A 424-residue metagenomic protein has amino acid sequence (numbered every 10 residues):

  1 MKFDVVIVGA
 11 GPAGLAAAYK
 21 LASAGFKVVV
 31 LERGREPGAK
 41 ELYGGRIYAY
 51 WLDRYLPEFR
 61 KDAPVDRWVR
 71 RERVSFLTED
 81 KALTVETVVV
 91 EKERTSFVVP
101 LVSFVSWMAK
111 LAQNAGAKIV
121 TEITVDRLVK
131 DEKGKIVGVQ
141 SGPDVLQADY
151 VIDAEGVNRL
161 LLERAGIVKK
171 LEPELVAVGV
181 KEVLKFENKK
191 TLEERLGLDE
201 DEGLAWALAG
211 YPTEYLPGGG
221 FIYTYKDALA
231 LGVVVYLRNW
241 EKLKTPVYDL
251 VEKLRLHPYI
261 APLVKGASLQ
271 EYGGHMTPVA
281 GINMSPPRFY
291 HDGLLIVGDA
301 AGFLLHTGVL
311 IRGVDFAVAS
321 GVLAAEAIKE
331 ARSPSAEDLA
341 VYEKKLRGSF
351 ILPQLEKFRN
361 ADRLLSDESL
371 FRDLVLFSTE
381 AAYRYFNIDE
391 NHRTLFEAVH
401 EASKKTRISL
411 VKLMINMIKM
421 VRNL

Functional and structural regions predicted by a protein language model:
F3-V30: N-terminal Rossmann-like FAD-binding beta1-loop-alpha1 element of flavoenzymes
A13, E36, N158: Conserved Rossmann-like nucleotide-cofactor binding loop
G34-E79: N-terminal FAD cofactor-binding segment of flavoenzymes
V90-K110, E241-T245: Short beta-strand to alpha-helix junction loop
L111-I260: Predominantly flavin-linked oxidoreductase catalytic cores and closely associated redox partners
P212-P217, K226, N239-V322, A336 (+1 more regions): FAD/FMN-dependent oxidoreductases across multiple families
E326-L370: Active-site-proximal substrate-binding core of FAD-dependent oxidoreductases
L364-L424: C-terminal auxiliary extensions adjacent to catalytic cores
